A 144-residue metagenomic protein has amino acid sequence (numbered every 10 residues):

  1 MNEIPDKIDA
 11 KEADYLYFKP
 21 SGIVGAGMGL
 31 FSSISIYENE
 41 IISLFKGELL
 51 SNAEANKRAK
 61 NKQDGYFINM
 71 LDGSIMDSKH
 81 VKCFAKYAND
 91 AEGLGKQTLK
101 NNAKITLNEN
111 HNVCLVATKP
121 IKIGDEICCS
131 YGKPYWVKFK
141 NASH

Functional and structural regions predicted by a protein language model:
N2-I23, K62-V137: Catalytic core of the SET domain in histone-lysine N-methyltransferases, recognizing conserved active-site
G25-G27: Structured catalytic modules that directly regulate molecular switches in eukaryotic signaling
I36-N39, G124: Tight coil/turn sites that cap or link beta-strands
L50-G65, V137-H144: Short, compositionally biased
